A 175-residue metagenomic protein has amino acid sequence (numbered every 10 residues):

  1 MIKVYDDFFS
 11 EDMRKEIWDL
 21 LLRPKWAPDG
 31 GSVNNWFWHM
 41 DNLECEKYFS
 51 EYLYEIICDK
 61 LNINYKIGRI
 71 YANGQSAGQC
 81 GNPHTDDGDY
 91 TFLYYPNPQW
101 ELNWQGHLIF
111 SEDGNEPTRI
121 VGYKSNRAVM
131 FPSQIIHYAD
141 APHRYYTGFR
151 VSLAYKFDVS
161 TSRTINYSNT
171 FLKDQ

Functional and structural regions predicted by a protein language model:
M1-N64, T170-D174: Non-heme Fe(II)/2-oxoglutarate
E51, E55-D174: Catalytic core of non-heme Fe(II) oxygenases with the double-stranded beta-helix
